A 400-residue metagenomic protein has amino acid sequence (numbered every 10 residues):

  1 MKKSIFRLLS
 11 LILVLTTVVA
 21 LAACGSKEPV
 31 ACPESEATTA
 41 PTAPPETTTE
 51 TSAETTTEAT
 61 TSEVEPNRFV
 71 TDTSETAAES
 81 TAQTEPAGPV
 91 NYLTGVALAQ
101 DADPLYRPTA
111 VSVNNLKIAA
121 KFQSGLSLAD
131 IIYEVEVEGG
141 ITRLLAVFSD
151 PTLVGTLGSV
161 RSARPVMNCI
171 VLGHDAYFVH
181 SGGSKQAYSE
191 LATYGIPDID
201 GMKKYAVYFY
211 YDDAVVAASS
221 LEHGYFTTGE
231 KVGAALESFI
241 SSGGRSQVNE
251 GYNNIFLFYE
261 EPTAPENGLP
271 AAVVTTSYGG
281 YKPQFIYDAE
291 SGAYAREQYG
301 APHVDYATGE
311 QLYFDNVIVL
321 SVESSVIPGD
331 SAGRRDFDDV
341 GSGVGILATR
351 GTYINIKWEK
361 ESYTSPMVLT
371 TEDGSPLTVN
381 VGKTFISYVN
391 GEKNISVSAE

Functional and structural regions predicted by a protein language model:
M1-L9: Bacterial N-terminal signal peptides that target proteins for export
V19-A23: C-terminal motif of bacterial Sec signal peptides marking the signal peptidase cleavage site
G25-K27: Bacterial signal peptide processing site
C32, F69-E75, E79-Y133, E138-E400: A surface/extracellular/periplasmic glyco- and lipid-processing/surface-interacting theme
S35-P66, V70-T84: Extracellular mucin-like PTS domains
